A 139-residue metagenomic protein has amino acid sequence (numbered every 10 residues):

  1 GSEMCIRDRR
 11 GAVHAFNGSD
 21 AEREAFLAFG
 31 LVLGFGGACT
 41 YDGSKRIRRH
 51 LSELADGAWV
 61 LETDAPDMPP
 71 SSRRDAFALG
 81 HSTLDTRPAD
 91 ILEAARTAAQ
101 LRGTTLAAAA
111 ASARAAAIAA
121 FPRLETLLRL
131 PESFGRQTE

Functional and structural regions predicted by a protein language model:
G1-I6: Short, small-residue-biased leader/transition segments that mark boundaries at the very start of proteins
R7-R10, E24-G36, E53-A58: Glycine-enriched alpha-helix->loop->beta-strand junction motifs that scaffold or abut catalytic
A15, L31, A38-C39, A65: Active-site metal-binding loops of divalent metal-dependent hydrolases
G18: Short, polar loop motifs at secondary-structure junctions
E22-A25, R46-H50: A short acidic, amphipathic alpha-helical/loop segment
G34-R49: Active-site glycine- and acidic-residue-rich loops that bind and position anionic ligands or nucleotide-like cofactors
G57-A78, L84, A109: Short acidic/histidine-rich active-site segments
P88-E139: Mid-to-C-terminal alpha-helical segments outside catalytic/metal-binding sites
